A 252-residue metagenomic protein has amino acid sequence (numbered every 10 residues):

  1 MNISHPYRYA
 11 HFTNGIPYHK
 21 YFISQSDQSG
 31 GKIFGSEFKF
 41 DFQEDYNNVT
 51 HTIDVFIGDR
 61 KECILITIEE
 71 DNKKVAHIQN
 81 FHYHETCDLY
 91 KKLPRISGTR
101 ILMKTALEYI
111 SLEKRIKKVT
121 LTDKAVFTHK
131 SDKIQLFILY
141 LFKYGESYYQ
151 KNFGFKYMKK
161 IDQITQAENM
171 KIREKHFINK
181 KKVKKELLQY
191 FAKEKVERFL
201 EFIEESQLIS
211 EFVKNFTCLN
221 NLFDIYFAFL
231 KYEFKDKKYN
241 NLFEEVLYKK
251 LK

Functional and structural regions predicted by a protein language model:
M1-S97, I101-K252: Non-catalytic substrate-recognition and accessory regions of acyl/acetyltransferase enzymes
